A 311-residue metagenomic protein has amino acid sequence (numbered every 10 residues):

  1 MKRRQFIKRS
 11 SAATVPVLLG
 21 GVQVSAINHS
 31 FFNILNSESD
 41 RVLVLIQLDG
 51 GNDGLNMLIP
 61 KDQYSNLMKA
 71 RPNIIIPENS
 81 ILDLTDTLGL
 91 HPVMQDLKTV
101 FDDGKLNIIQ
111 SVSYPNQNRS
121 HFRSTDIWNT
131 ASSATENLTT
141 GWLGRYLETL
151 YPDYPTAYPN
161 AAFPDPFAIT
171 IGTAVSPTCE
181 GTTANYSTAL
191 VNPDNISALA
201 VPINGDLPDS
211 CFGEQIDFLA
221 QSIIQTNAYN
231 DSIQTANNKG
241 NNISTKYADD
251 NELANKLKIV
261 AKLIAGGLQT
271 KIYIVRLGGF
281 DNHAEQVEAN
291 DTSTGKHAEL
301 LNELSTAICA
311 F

Functional and structural regions predicted by a protein language model:
K2-T306, A310: Feature for exported/extracytoplasmic and membrane-associated proteins, marking the mature portion
